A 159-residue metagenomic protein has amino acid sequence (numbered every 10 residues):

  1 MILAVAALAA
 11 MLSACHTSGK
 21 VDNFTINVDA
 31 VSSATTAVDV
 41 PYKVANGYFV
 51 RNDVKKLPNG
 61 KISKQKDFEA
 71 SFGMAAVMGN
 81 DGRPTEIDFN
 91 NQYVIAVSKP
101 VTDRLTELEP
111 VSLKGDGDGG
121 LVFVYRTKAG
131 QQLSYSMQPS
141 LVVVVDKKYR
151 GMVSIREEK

Functional and structural regions predicted by a protein language model:
M1-S13: Sec-dependent bacterial lipoprotein signal peptides
C15-K159: Exposed, flexible binding/inhibitory loops of compact, secreted disulfide-stabilized domains
